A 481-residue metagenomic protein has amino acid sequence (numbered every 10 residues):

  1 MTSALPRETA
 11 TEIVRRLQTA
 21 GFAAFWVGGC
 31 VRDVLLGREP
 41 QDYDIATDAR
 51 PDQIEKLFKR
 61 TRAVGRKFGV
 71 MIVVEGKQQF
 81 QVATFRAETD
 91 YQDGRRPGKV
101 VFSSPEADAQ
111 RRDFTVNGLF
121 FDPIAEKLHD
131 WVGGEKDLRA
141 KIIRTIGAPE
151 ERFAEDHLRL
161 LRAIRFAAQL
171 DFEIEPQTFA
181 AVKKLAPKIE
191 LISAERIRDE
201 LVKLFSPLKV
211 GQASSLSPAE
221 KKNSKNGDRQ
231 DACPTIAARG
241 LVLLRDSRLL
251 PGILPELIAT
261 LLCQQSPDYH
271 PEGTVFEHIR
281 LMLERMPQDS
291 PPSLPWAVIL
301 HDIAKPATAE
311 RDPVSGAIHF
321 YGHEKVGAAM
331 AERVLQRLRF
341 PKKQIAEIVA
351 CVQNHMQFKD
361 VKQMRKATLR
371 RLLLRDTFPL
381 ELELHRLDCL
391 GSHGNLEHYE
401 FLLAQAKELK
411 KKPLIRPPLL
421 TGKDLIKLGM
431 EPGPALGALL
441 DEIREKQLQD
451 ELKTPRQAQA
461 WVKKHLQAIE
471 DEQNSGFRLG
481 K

Functional and structural regions predicted by a protein language model:
M1-V210, S217, N226, D231-K481: Catalytic cores of the polymerase beta-like nucleotidyltransferase superfamily and closely associated nucleotide
